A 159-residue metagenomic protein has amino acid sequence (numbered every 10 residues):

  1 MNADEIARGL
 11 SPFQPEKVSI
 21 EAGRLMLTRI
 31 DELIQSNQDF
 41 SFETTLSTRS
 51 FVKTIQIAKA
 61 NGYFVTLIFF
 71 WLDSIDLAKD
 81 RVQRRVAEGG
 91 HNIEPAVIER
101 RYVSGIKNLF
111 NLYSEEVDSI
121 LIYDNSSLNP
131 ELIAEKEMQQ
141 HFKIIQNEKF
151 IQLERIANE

Functional and structural regions predicted by a protein language model:
M1-Q38: Conserved substrate/cofactor phosphate-moiety recognition/catalytic segment in nucleotide-dependent phosphotransferases
E5-A7, S47-T48, W71-L77, S127-N129: Conserved nucleotide-binding/hydrolysis micro-motifs of P-loop NTPases
S19-G23, T48, Y102: A conditional alpha-helix N-cap/helix-loop micro-motif detector
N37, N61-T66, E116-S119: Short glycine-/polar-rich loops that comprise or flank the Walker A/P-loop and associated switch/sensor motifs
F42-F51: Acidic, metal-coordinating catalytic cores used for nucleic-acid/nucleotide bond scission and strand-transfer chemistry
F51-A58: Histidine-anchored nucleotide/phosphate-binding helix
Y63-L112: A glycine- and Lys/Arg-enriched "phosphate-lid" helix/loop adjacent to the NTP-binding pocket of small-molecule kinases
N111-E159: NTP-dependent small-molecule kinase module
